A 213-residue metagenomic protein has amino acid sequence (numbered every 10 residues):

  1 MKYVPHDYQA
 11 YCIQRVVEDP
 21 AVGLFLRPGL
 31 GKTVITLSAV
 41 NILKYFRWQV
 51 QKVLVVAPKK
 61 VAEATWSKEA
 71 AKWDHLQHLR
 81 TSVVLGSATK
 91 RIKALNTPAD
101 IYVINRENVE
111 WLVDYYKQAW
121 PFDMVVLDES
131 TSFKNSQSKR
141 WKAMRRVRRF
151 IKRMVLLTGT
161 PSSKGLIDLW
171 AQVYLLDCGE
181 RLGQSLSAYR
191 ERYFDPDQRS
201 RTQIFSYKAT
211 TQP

Functional and structural regions predicted by a protein language model:
M1-K142, R146-K152, S185-T211: SF2 helicase/translocase NTPase motor core, specifically the RecA-like lobe 1 inter-motif segment between Walker
M1-K2, G159, D177: Glycine-centered secondary-structure boundary/capping sites
P28-G29, I151-L166, Y174: Conserved helicase ATPase motor motifs in RecA-like P-loop NTPase domains
L37, E69, G165-D177, P213: PAPS/PAP-binding and catalytic site of the sulfotransferase fold
K93, M124-L127, T160-A171: Short charge-dense sequence patches
R153-M154, L169-S185: A short helix-turn-beta junction within AAA+ P-loop NTPase domains corresponding to the substrate/partner-engaging
